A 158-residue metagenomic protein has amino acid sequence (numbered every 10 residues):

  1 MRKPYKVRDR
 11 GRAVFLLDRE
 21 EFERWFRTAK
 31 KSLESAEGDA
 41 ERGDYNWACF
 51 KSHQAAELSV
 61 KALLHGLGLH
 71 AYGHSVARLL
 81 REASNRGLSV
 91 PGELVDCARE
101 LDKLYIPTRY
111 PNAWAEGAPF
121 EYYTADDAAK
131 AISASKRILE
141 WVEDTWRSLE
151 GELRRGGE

Functional and structural regions predicted by a protein language model:
M1-E158: Terminal alpha-helical segments
